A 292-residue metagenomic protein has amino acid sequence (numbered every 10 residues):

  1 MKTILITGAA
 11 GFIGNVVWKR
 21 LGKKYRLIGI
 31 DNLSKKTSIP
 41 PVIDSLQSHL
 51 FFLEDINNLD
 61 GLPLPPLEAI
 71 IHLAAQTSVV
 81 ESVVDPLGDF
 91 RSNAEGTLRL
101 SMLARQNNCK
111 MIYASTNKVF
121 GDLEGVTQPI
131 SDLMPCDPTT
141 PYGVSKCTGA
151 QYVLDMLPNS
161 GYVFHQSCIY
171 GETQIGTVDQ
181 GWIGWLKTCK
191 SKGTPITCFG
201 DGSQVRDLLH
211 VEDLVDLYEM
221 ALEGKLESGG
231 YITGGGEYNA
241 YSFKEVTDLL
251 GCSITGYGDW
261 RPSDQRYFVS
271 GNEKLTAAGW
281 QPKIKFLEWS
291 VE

Functional and structural regions predicted by a protein language model:
M1-A69, V178: N-terminal Rossmann/SDR dinucleotide-binding element
I56-S92, L103: NAD(P)H-binding glycine-rich loop region in Rossmannoid oxidoreductase-like domains and their noncatalytic homologs
H72, L98-T139, Y162: Conserved Rossmann-fold NAD(P)-dependent oxidoreductase catalytic core, especially the SDR/UDP-sugar
V79-V80, Y113-T127, P141-C147, I169-T173: Conserved catalytic-site region of short-chain dehydrogenase/reductase
D85-S92, G96-R99, C136, T140 (+1 more regions): Glycine-rich NAD(P)-binding loop of the Rossmann-fold in SDR/ketoreductase-type enzymes
G125-T127, C147, Q151-V205, V211-M220 (+1 more regions): NAD(P)-dependent short-chain dehydrogenase/reductase
D201, G230-I232, Y241-T247, G251-N272: C-terminal "lid/loop" region of Rossmann-like NAD(P)-dependent oxidoreductases
I254, R266-E292: C-terminal amphipathic/interface module of NAD(P)-dependent oxidoreductases and related NAD-binding regulators
